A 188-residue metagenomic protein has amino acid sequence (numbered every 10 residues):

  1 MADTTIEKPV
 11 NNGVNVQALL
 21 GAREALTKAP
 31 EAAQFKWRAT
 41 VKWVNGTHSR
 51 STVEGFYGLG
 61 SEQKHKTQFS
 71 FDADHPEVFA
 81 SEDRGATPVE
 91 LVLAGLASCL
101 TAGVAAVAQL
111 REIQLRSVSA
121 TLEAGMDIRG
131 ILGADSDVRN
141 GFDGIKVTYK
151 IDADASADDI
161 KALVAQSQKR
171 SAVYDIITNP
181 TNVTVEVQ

Functional and structural regions predicted by a protein language model:
M1-A94, V104-Q188: Extended beta-strand/beta-hairpin segments
